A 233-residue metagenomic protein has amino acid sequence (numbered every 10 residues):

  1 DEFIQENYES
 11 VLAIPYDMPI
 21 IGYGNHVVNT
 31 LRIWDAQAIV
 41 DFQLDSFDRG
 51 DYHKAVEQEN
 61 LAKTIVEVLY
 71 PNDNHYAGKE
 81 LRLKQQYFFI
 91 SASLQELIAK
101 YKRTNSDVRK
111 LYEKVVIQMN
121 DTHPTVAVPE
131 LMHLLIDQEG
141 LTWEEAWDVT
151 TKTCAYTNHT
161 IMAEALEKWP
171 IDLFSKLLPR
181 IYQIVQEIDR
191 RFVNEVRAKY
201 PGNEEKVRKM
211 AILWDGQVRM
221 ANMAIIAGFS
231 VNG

Functional and structural regions predicted by a protein language model:
D1-G233: A conserved ligand/cofactor-binding region detector
